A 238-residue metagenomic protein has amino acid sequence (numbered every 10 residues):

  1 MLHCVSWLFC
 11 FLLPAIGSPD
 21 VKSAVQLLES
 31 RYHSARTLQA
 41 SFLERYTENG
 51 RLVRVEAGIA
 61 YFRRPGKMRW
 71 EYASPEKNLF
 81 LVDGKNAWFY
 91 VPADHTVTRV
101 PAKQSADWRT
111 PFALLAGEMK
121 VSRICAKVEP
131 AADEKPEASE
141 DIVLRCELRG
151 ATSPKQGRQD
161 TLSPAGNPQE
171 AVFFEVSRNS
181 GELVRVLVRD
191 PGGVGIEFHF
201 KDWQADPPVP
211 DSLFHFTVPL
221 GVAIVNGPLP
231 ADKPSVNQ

Functional and structural regions predicted by a protein language model:
C10-R54, K67, V218-G221, V225-Q238: N-terminal leader/targeting segments and the immediate start of mature chains
Y32, A106-S122: Short, solvent-exposed helix-to-loop capping segments enriched in aromatics
L43-T47, E71-A73, Y90-P92, E147-R149 (+1 more regions): A generic structural motif
R54-A57, P75-E76, D83-G84, N167-V172 (+1 more regions): Short, surface-exposed coil-to-beta transition loops
I59-T110, I196: An acidic-aromatic
T98, V121-G221, N226: Gly/Pro-enriched, hydrophobic low-complexity segments that function as extracytoplasmic propeptides/linkers
